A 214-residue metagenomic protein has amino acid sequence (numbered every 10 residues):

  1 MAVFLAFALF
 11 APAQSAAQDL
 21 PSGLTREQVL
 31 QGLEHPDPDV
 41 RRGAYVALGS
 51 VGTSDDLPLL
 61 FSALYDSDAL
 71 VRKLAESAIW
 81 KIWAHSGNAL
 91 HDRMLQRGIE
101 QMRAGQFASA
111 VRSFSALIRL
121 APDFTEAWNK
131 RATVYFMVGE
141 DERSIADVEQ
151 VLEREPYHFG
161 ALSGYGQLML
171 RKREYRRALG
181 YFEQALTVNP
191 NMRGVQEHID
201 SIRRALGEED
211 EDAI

Functional and structural regions predicted by a protein language model:
D19-G32, T53-L64, N88-L95, R143-A146: Amphipathic alpha-helical scaffolding segments comprising HEAT/armadillo-like alpha-solenoid repeats
P38, H91, T125-E126, F159-G160 (+1 more regions): Helix-start (N-cap) detector for alpha-helical repeat units in TPR-like alpha-solenoids, especially tetratricopeptide
S50, K81-H85, R103, M137-V138 (+2 more regions): Register position in tetratricopeptide repeats
E100, L179-I214: Terminal, low-structured helical/coil segments at or just beyond the last alpha-helical repeat
